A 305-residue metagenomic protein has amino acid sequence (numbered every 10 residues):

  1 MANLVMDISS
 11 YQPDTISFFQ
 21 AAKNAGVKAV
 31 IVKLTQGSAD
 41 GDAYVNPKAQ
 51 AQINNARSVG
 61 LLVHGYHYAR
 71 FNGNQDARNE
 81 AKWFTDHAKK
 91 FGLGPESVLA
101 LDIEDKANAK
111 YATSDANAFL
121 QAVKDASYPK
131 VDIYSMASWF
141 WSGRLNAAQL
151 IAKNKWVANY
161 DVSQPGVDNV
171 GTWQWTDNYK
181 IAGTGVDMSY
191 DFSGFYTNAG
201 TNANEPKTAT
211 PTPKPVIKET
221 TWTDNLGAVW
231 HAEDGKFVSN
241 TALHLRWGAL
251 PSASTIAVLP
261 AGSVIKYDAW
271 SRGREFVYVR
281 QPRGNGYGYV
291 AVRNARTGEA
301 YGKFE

Functional and structural regions predicted by a protein language model:
M1-L120, K124-A126: Substrate-binding cleft of extracellular glycoside hydrolase catalytic domains
M1-Q12, S17-F19, N24, N146-I217: Functionally critical loop-and-helix segments that line ligand-binding/catalytic clefts of soluble enzyme domains
Y66-A69, P215-T221, L245, G262 (+1 more regions): Solvent-exposed beta-strand motifs enriched in subsets of small alpha/beta binding domains, especially certain
P95-G166: Catalytic domains of cell-wall/extracellular-matrix polysaccharide-remodeling enzymes, centered on de-N-acetylation
K207-H244, V258-L259, E299-E305: SH3-family beta-barrel domains
A249-S254: Short alpha-helix capping/helix-loop boundary micro-motifs
I256-E299: SH3/SH3-like beta-barrel superfamily modules
